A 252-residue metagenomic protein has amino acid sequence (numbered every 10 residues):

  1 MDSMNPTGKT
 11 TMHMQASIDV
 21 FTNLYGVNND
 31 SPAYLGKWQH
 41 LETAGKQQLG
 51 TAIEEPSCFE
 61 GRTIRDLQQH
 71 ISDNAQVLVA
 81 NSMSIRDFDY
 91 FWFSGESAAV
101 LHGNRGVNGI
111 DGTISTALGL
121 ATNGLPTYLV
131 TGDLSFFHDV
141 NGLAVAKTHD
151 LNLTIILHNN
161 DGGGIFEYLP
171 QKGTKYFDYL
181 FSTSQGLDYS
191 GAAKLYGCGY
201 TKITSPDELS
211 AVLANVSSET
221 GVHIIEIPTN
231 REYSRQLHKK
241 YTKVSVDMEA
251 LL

Functional and structural regions predicted by a protein language model:
M1, I18, E55, V79-M83 (+1 more regions): Structural motif
M1-L41: Glycine-rich, acidic loop regions that bind phosphate or pyrophosphate groups
S3-T7, R86-F88, G164-I165, S234: Short, charged/polar "capping" segments at the starts of alpha-helices and the immediately preceding loops
N5-G8, H13-V20, C58-R62, M83-R86 (+6 more regions): Conserved active-site and cofactor/substrate-binding residues in soluble primary-metabolism enzymes
K9-T10, N74, G124, G197: Short, well-ordered alpha-helix to beta-strand connector turns
S31-G36, I85-Y90, L180-S182: Short, compositionally biased "basic patch" segments
Q39-G124: Active-site diphosphate/adenylate-binding microenvironment
W92-L252: Thiamine diphosphate
